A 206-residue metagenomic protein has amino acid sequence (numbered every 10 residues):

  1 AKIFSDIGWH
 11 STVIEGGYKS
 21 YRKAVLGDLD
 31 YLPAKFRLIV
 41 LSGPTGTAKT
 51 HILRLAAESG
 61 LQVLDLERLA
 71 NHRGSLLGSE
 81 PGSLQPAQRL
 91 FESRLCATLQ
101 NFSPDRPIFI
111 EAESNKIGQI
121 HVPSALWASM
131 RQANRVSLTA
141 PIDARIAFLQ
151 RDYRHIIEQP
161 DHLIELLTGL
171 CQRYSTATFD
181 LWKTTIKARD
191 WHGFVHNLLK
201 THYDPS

Functional and structural regions predicted by a protein language model:
A1-S20, A24: Thiolate-centered catalytic microenvironments shared by cysteine-dependent enzyme domains
K2, I120-P123, Q150: Short amphipathic alpha-helical segments
T12, I39-L41, Q62-L64, I110 (+1 more regions): Hydrophobic/aromatic beta-strand patches that form the interior of the parallel beta-sheet core in alpha/beta enzyme
Y21-L26, R73-G78, R145-F148: Short, charged, surface-exposed secondary-structure boundary motifs
L29-F36: Phosphate-binding P-loop
R37-E58: Glycine-rich phosphate-binding P-loop
E58-S129: Conserved nucleotide-sensing/catalytic segment adjacent to the nucleotide-binding pocket in NTP-handling enzymes
A128-R135, T139-S206: Conserved NTP phosphate-binding and transfer environment spanning the P-loop NTPase/kinase superfamily
